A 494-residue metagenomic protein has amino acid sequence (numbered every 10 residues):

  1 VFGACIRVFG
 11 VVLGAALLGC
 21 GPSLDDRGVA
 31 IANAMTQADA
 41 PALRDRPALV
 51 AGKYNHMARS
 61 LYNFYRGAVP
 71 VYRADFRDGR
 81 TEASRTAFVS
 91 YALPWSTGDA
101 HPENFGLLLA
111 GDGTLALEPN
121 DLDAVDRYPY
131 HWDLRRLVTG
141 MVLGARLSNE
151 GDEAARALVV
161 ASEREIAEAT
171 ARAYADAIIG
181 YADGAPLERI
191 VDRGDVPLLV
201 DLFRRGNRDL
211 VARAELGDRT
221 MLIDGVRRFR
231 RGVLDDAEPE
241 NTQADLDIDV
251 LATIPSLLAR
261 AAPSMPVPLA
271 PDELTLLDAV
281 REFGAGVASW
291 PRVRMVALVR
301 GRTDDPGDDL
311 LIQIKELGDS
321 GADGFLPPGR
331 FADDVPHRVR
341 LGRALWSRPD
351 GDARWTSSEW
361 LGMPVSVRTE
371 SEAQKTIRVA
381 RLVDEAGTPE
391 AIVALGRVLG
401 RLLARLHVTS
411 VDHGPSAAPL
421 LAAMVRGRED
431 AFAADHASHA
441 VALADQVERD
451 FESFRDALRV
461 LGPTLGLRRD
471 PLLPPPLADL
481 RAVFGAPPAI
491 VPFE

Functional and structural regions predicted by a protein language model:
V1-G10: Bacterial N-terminal signal peptides that target proteins for export
L18-G19: C-terminal motif of bacterial Sec signal peptides marking the signal peptidase cleavage site
P22-P47, R59-T97, P102-G206, P266-A457: Conserved ATP-binding subdomain of kinase catalytic cores across diverse folds
G206-V287, L298: Acidic catalytic cores of enzymes that act on phosphate-bearing nucleotides/polynucleotides
H436-I490: Acidic, carboxylate-rich catalytic segments that either coordinate divalent cations
